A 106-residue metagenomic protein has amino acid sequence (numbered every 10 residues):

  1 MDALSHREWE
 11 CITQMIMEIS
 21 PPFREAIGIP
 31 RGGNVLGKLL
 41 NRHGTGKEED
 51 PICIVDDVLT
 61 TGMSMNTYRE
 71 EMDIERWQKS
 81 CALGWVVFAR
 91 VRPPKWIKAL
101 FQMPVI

Functional and structural regions predicted by a protein language model:
M1-I106: PRPP-associated nucleotide enzymes
